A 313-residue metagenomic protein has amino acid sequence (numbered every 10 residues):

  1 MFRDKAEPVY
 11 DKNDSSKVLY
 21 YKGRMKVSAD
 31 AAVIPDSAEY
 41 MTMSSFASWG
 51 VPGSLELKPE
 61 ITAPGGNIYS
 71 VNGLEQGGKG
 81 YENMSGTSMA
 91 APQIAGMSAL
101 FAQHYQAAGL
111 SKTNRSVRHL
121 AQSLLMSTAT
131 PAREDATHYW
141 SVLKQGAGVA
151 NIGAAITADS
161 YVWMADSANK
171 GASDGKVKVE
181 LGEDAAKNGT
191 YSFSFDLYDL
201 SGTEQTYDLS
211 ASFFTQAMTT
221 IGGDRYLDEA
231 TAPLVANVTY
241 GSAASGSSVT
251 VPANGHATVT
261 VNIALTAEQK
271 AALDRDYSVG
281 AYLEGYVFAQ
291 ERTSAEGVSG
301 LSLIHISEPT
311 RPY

Functional and structural regions predicted by a protein language model:
M1-P59: Structured lumen-facing ectodomains of secretory-pathway proteins
T42-A47, I152-E204: Beta-sheet-dominated interaction scaffolds and their linkers
T62-T137, A271, Y277: Hydrolase catalytic cores
G86, D184-T190, P252-H256: Solvent-exposed, conformationally flexible loop/turn segments
V117-T128, A132-S173, Y198, S212-F214: Catalytic cores of secreted or luminal carbohydrate-active enzymes
V162-K178, S201-L273: Surface-exposed binding patches on compact interaction domains or structured appendages
K187-F195, R275-Y286: Short, solvent-exposed loop/turn segments enriched in Ser/Thr/Gly
I304-Y313: Single conserved hydrophobic/aromatic residue that forms the stacking wall/gate of nucleotide- or nucleobase-binding
